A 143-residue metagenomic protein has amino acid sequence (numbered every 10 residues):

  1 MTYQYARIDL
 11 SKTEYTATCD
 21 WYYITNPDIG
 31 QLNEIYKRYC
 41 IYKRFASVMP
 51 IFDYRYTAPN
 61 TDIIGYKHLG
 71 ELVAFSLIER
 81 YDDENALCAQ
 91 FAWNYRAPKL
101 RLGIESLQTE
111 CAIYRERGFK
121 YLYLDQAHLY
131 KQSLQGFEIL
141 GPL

Functional and structural regions predicted by a protein language model:
M1-P27: Acyl-donor-binding surface of acyltransferase catalytic domains
T2-Q4, I35-R38, L122: Intrinsically disordered, low-complexity N-terminal regions enriched in serine/proline/glycine with scattered basic
R7-D9, C40-K43, G118, L134: Generic alpha-helical secondary structure signal
D20-K99: A conserved beta-strand-loop-helix scaffold within acyl/acetyltransferase catalytic domains
L72-F75, E79-G141: Acyl-donor binding region in acyl/amide transferases
